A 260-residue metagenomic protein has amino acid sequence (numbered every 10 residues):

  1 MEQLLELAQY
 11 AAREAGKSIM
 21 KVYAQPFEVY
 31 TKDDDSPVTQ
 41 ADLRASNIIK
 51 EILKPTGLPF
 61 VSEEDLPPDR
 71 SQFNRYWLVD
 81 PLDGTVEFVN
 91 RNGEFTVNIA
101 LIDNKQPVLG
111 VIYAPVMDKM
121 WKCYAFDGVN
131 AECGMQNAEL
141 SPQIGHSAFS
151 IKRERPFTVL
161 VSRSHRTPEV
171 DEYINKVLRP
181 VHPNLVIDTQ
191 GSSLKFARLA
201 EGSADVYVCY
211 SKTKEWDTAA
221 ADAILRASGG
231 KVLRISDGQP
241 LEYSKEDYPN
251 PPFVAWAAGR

Functional and structural regions predicted by a protein language model:
M1-L82, C133-Q136, L140-I144, A148-R153 (+2 more regions): N-terminal subdomain of lithium-sensitive/metallo-dependent phosphomonoesterases centered on the IMPase/IPPase/PAP
M1-Y10, L140-I144, A148-K152, N175-P180 (+1 more regions): Oxyanion/phosphate-interacting regions
I19, D42, L53, T85 (+5 more regions): Residue-level signal for inorganic ion chemistry
E28, P59, L185-V186, K231: Conserved beta-strand segments of alpha/beta enzyme cores
S71-V129: DPxDG-like acidic metal-binding loop motif
D118, H165-P168, L194-K195: Short, catalytically relevant binding-site loops at active-site mouths
I151-D171, K176, V181-Q190: Short loop->beta-strand "edge-of-pocket" segments that line small-molecule binding or catalytic clefts across diverse
